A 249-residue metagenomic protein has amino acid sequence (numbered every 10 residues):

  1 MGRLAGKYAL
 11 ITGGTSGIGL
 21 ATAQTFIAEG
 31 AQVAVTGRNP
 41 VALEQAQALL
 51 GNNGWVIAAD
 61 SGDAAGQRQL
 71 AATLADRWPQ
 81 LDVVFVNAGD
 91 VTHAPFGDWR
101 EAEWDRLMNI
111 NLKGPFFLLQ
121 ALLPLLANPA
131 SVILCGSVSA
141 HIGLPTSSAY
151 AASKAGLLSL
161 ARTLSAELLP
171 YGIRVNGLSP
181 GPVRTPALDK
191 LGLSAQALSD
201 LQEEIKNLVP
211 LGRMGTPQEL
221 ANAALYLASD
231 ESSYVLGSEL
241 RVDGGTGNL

Functional and structural regions predicted by a protein language model:
A5, I142, L225, L236-L249: Short C-terminal tail/terminal secondary-structure segment of NAD(P)H-dependent dehydrogenase/reductase domains
Y8, T15-S16: Conserved glycine-rich cofactor-binding loop
P95-F96, E103-R106, I205: Substrate-binding pocket helix/loop in short-chain dehydrogenase/reductase
L119, S153, A161: Active-site helix of classical SDR
P124-L125, A166-P170, S233: Alpha-helical segment proximal to the catalytic Tyr-Lys
S137: Residue(s) in the substrate-gating loop at a strand-loop-helix junction that position the organic substrate next
G177, S199-E231, V235, G244: C-terminal helical subdomain
